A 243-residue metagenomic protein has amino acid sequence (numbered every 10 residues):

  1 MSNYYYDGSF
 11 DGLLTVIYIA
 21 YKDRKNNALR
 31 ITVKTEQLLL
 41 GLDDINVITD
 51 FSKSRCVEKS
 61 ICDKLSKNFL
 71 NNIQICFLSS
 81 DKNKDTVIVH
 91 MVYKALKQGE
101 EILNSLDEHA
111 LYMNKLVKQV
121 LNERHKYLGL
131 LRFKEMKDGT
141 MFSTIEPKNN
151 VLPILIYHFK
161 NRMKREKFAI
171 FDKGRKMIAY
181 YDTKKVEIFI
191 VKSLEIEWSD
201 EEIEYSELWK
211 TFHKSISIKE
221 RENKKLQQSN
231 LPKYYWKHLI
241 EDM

Functional and structural regions predicted by a protein language model:
M1-S52: N-terminal ordered "arm"
N3-D11, V47, L103-L106, M141-N150 (+1 more regions): Short, charged/polar micro-motifs that form catalytic or ligand-binding hotspots
G12-D23, H90-K94, Y157-N161, S206-K214: Short, hydrophobic/amphipathic alpha-helical patches that form generic packing surfaces within helical domains
T32-H125: Charged, alpha-helical interface segments at or near domain boundaries
N72-C76, K173-G174, E222-Q228: Short coil/turn segments at secondary-structure boundaries
E101-I190: Internal, well-folded beta-alpha domain core
K167, I178-A179, E197-M243: Long, compositionally biased intrinsically disordered terminal regions
E187-V191, E197-D200: A conserved mid-domain beta-alpha-beta active-site/ligand-binding segment of alpha/beta enzyme cores
